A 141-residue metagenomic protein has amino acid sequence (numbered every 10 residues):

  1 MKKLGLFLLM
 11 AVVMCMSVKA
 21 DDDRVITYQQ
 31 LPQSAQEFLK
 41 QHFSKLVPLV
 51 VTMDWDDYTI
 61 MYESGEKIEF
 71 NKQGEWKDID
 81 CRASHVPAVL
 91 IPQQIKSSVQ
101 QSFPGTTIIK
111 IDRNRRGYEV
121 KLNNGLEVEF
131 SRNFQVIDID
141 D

Functional and structural regions predicted by a protein language model:
M1-D23: Bacterial Sec-dependent N-terminal signal peptides
D21-D141: Interaction-mediating elements
